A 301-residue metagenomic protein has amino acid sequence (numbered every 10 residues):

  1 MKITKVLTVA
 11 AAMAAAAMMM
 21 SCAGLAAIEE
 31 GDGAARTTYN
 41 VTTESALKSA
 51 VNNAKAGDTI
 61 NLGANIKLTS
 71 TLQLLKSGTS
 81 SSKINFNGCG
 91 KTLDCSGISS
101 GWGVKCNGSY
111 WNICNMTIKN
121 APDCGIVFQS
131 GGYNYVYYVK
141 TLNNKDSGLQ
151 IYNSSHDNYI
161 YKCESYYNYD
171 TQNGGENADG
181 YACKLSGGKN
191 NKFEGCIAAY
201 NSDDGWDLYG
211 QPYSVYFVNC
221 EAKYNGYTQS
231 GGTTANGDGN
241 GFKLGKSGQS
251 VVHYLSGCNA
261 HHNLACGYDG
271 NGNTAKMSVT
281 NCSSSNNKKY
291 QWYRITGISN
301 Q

Functional and structural regions predicted by a protein language model:
M1-A27: Gram-positive cell-envelope targeting signals
E29-G63, K67: Acidic Gly/Asp/Thr-rich repetitive segments characteristic of extracellular carbohydrate-active and adhesion proteins
A56-N65, T69-D94, C106-W111: Beta-solenoid repeat scaffold
T71-L75, G97-K105, N120-Q129, N143-Y152 (+5 more regions): Extracellular beta-strand/beta-solenoid scaffold signature
S82-T92, G101-N144, Y161-E164, E194: Parallel beta-helix/beta-solenoid
F86-G88, W111-C114, N134-Y138, S155-Y161 (+5 more regions): All-beta strand scaffolds that present successive hydrophobic residues in beta-strands
G90-T92, T117, K140, E164 (+7 more regions): A structural signal for beta-strand register positions
